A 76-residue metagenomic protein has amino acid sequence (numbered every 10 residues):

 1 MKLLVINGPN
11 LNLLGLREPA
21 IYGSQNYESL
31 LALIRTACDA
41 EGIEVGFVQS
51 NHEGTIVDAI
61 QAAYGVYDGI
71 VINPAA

Functional and structural regions predicted by a protein language model:
M1-L3: Extreme N-terminal starter segment of soluble prokaryotic enzymes
V5-N7, I72-N73: Short beta-strand segments
I6, L13-L14: Short, functionally important structural connectors and interaction interfaces within domains
P9-L11, A75-A76: Short glycine-rich anion-binding loops that position phosphate/pyrophosphate groups of nucleotides and phosphorylated
N10-L11, E18, H52: Short, glycine/serine-rich, charged loops/turns that create anion-binding and catalytic segments at active sites
L14-E28: Glycine- and acidic-residue-enriched helix-capping/strand-helix junction motifs
N26-T36, A40: Loop-to-helix element that buttresses phosphate recognition and phosphoryl-transfer chemistry
D39-A76: Helix-adjacent hinge/juxtasegments
